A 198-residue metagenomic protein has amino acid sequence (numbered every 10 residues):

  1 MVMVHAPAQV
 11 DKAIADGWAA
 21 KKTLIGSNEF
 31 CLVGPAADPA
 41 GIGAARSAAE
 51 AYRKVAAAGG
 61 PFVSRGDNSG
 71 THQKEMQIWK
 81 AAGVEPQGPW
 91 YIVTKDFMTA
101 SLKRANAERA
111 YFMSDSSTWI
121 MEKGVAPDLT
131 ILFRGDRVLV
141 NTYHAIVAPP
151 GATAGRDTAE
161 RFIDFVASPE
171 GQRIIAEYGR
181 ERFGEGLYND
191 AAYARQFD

Functional and structural regions predicted by a protein language model:
M1, K21-V33: Short, glycine-/small- and polar/acidic-enriched structural segments that line small-molecule recognition paths
A6-P7, K12-I14, G26, P35 (+1 more regions): Exported/periplasmic ABC-transporter solute-binding proteins
A13-K21: Hydrophobic/aromatic-rich structural module bridging two neighboring secondary-structure elements via a short loop
